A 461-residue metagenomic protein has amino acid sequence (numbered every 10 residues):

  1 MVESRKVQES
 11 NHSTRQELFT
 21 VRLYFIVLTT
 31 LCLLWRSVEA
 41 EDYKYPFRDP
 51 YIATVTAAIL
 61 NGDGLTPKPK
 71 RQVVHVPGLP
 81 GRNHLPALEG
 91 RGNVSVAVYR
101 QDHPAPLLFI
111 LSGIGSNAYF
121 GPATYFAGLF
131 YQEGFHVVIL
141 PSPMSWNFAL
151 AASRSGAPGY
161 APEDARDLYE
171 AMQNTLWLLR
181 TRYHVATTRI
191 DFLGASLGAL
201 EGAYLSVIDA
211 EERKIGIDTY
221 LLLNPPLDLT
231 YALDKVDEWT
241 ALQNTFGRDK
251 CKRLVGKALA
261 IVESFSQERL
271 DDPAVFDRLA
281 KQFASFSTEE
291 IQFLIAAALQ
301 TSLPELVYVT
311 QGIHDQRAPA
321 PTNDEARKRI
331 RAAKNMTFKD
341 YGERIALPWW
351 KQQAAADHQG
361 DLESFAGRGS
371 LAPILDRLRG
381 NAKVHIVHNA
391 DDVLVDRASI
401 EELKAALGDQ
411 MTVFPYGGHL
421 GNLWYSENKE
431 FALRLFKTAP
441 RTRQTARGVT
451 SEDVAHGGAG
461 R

Functional and structural regions predicted by a protein language model:
Y51-H103: N-terminal cap/lid segment of alpha/beta-hydrolase-fold proteins
R100-S145: Short, surface-exposed "cap/lid" segments of acyl-processing enzymes
G115-S116, P141-R166: Cap/lid segment of the alpha/beta-hydrolase catalytic domain
P158-R182: Alpha/beta-hydrolase active-site loop
I208-R329: Alpha/beta-hydrolase-fold enzymes
I386-H388: Short beta-strand/loop motif that positions the catalytic acidic residue of the alpha/beta-hydrolase fold
V393-S399: Conserved alpha/beta-hydrolase "acid-adjacent" motif
G417-K429: Catalytic histidine-centered segment of alpha/beta-hydrolase-like enzymes
